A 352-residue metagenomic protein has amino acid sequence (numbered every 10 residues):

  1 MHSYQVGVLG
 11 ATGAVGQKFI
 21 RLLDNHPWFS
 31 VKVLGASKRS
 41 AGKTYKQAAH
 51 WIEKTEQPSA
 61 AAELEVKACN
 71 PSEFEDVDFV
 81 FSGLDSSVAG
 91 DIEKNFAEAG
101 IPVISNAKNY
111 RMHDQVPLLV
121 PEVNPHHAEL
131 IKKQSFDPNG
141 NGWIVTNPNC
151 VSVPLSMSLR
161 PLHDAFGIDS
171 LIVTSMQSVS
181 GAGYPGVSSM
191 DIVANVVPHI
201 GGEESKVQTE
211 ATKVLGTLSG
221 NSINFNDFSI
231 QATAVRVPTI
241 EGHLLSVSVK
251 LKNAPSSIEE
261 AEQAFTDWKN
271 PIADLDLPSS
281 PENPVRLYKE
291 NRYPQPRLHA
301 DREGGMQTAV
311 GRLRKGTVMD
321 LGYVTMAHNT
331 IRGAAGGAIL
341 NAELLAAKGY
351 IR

Functional and structural regions predicted by a protein language model:
M1-H199, S229, T308-A309, L313-T317 (+2 more regions): N-terminal Rossmann-like NAD(P) cofactor-binding subdomain of oxidoreductases, focused on the glycine-rich
V80, V179-R352: Charged docking surfaces used in two-component/phosphorelay signaling
